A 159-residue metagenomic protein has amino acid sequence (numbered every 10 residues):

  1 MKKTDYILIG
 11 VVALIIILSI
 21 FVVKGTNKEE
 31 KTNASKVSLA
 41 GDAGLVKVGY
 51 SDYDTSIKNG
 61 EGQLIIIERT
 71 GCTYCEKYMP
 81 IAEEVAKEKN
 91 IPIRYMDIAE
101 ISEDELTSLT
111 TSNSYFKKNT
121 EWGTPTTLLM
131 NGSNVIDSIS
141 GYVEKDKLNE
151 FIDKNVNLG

Functional and structural regions predicted by a protein language model:
M1-A43: N-terminal targeting signals for export/organelle localization
N27-E68: N-terminal export/targeting and maturation segments
L45, T70-K77, N119, S140: Extracytoplasmic/periplasmic, Sec-exported soluble proteins
D52-R94: Local sequence-structure signature of Cys/Sec-based thiol-disulfide redox active-site neighborhoods
T70-Y74, A99-E103, N134-V135, K145: Solvent-exposed loop/turn segments at secondary-structure junctions within structured extracellular/periplasmic domains
N90-T111: Thiol-based oxidoreductase modules, predominantly thioredoxin-like and allied folds used for disulfide exchange
T110-W122: Short, solvent-exposed, Trp/other aromatic-anchored flexible loops in extracytoplasmic proteins
E121-G159: Non-catalytic, surface beta->alpha helical segment in thiol-disulfide oxidoreductase systems
